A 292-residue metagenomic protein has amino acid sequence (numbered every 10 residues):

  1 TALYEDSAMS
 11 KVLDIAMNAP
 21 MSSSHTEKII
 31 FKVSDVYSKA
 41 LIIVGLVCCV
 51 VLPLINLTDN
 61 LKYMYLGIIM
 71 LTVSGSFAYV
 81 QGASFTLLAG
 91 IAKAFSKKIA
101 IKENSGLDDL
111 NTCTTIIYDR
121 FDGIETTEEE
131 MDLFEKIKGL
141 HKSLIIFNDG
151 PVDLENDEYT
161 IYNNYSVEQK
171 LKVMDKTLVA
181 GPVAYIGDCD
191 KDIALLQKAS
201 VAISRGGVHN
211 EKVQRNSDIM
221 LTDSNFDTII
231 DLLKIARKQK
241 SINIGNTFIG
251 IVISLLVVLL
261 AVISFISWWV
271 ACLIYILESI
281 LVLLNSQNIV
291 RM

Functional and structural regions predicted by a protein language model:
T1-L66, T112-C113, K212-Q214, D218-D227 (+1 more regions): Actuator/coupling domain of P-type ATPases
D6, N18, S22, T115-I116 (+3 more regions): Conserved ATP-binding TGD loop and adjacent catalytic N/P-domain core of P-type ATPases
V36-S74, K98, F248-I274: Helix-interface capping motifs at the ends of transmembrane segments in multi-pass membrane proteins
V73-E129, I289: Conserved catalytic phosphorylation-site environment of P-type ATPases
S76, A83, I146-G150, E278: Conserved phosphate-coupling serine/threonine residues in phosphotransfer and NTP-handling enzymes
L277-N285: Alpha-helical transmembrane segments and their membrane-interface exit regions
N285-M292: C-terminal transmembrane helix end/exit motif
